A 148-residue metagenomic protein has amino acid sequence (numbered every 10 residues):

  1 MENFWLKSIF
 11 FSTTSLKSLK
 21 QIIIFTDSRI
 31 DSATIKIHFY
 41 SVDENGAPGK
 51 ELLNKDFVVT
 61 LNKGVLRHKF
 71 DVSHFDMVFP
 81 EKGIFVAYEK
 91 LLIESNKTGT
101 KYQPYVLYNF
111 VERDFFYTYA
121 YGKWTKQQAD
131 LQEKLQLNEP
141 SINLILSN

Functional and structural regions predicted by a protein language model:
M1-V42, E81-G83, E89-N148: Beta-sheet-rich sandwich/jelly-roll-like modules and their strand-loop junctions
F4, K63-V65: Short, solvent-exposed coil/turn segments
F10-S12, V58-T60, D71: Generic structural detector for well-ordered beta-strands
L16, G49-K50: Residue-level signal for glycine
S41-G49: Short aromatic-acidic-glycine turn motif
K50-N62: Solvent-exposed serine/threonine-rich low-complexity stretches and specific carbohydrate-binding patches
E51-N54, K69-D71, N148: A general secondary-structure boundary signal
V65-D76: Exposed aromatic-hydrophobic patches
